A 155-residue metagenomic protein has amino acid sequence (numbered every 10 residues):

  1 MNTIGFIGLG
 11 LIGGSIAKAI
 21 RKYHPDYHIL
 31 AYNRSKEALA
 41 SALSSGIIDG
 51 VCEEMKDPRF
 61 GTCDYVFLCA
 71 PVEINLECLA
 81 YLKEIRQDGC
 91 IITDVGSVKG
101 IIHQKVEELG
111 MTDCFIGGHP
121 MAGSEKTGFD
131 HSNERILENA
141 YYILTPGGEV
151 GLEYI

Functional and structural regions predicted by a protein language model:
M1-E54, F60, Y65: NAD(P)+-binding Rossmann beta1-loop-alpha1 motif at the extreme N-terminus of oxidoreductases
Y27, D49, C90, D113-C114 (+1 more regions): A structural micro-motif
L30-Y32, C52, T93, I116 (+1 more regions): Hydrophobic/aromatic beta-strand patches that form the interior of the parallel beta-sheet core in alpha/beta enzyme
R34-S35, A70, V95: Short beta->alpha hinge that forms the Motif I/post-I loop of the SAM-binding pocket
K56-R86, C90-I91: Rossmann-like NAD(P)-binding element
Y81-S124, D130: Glycine/small-residue-rich loop that forms an oxyanion/phosphate-binding "nest" at active or ligand-binding sites
L109-I155: Rossmann-fold dinucleotide-binding core
